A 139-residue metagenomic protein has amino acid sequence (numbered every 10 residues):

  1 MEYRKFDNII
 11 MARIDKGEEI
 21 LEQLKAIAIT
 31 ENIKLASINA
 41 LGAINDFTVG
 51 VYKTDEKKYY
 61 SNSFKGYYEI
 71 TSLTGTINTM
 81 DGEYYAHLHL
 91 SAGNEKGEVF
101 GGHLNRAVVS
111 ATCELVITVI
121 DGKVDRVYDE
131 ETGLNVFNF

Functional and structural regions predicted by a protein language model:
M1-A86, S91-F139: N-terminal intrinsically disordered, cationic/polar leader segments that include organellar targeting peptides
